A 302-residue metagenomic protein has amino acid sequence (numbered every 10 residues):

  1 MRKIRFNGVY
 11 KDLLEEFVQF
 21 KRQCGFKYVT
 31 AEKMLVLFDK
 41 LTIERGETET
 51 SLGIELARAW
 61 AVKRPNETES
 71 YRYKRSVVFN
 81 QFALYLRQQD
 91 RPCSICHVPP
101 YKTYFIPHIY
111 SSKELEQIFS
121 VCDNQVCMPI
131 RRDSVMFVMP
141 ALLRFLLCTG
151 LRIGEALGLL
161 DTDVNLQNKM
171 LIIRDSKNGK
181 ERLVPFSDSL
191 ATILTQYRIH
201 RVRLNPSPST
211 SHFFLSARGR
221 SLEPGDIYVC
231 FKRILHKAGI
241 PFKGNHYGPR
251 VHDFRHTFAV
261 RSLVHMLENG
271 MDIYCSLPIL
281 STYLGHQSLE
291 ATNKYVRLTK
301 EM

Functional and structural regions predicted by a protein language model:
M1-M302: Conserved catalytic core of the tyrosine transesterase superfamily
